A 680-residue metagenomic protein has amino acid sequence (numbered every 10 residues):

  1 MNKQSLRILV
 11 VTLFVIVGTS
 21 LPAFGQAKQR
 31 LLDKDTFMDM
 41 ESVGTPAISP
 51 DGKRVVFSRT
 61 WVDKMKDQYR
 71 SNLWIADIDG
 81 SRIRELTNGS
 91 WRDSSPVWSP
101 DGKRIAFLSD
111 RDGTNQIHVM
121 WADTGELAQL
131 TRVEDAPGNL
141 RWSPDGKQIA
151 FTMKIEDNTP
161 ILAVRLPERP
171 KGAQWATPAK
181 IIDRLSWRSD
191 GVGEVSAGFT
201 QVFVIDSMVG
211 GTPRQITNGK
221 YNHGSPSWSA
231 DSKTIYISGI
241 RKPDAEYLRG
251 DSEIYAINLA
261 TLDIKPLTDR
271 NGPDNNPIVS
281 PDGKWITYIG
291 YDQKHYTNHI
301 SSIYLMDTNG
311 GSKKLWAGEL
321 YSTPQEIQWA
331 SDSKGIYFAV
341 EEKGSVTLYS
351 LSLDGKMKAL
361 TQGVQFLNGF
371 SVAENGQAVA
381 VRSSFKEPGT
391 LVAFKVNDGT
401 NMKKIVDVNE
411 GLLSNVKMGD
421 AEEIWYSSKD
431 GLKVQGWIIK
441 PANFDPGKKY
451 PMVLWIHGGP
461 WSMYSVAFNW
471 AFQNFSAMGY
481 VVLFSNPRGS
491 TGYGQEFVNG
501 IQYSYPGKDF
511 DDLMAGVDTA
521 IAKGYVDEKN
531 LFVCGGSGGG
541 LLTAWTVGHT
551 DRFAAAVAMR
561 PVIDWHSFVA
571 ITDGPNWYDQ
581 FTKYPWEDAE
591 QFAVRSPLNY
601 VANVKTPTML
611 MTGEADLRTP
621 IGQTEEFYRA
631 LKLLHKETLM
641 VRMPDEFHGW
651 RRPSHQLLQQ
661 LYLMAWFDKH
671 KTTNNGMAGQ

Functional and structural regions predicted by a protein language model:
M40-V55, S90-L108, L127, E134-A150 (+13 more regions): Conserved beta-propeller blade repeats
M65-S71, D110-N115, G193-F199, A245-S252 (+3 more regions): Short, solvent-exposed loop/turn segments at conserved positions within beta-propeller repeat blades
R70-S71, K154-M208, S238, L248-E253 (+2 more regions): Predominantly five- to eight-bladed beta-propeller fold
D77-S81, W121-G125, D206-G211, N258-L262 (+3 more regions): Short loop/turn segments that connect beta-strands within beta-propeller blades
Q201, V406-G447: N-terminal cap/lid segment of alpha/beta-hydrolase-fold proteins
K440, K448-G458: Short beta-strand element of the alpha/beta-hydrolase
K449, P460-Q473, P487, G622-Q623: The serine-hydrolase catalytic nucleophile loop
A471, M478, F484-Q680: Active-site-proximal cap/loop segments of hydrolase catalytic domains
